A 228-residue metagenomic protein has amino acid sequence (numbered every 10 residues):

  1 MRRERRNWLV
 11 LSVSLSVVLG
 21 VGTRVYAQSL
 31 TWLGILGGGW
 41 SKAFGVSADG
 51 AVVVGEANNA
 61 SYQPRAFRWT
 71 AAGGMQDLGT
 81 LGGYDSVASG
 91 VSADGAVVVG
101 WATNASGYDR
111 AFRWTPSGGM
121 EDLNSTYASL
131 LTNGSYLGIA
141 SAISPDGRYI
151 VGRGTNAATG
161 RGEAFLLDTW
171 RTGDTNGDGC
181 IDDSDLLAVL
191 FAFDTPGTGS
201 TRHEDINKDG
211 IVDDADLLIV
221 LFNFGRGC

Functional and structural regions predicted by a protein language model:
E4-S14, V18-R171, I211: Conserved "turn/edge" positions that cap or connect secondary-structure elements within repeat/scaffolded domains
L130-G134, E163-C228: Cellulosome-associated attachment modules in secreted, modular CAZymes
